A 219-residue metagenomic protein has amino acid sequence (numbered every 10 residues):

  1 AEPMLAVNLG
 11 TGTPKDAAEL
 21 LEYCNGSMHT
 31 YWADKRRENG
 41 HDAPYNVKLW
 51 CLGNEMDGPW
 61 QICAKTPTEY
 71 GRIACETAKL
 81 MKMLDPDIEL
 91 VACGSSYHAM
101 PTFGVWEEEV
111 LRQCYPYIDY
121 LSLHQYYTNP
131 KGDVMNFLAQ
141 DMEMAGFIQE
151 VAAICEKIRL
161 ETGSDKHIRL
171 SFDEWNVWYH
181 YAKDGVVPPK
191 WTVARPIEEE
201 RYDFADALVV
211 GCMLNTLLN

Functional and structural regions predicted by a protein language model:
A1-N8: Active-site-adjacent substrate/metal-binding segments within catalytic domains of carbohydrate-active enzymes
P3, Y45-L49, E55-M56: Hydrophobic or amphipathic alpha-helical targeting/insertion segments
N8-G10, E55: Beta-hairpin (beta-strand-turn-beta-strand) motif
T11-H41, P59-R169, N176-N219: Non-catalytic scaffold segments within catalytic domains of secreted glycoside hydrolases
N54, F172-D173: Active-site flanking residues adjacent to catalytic metal/cofactor-binding acidic residues
